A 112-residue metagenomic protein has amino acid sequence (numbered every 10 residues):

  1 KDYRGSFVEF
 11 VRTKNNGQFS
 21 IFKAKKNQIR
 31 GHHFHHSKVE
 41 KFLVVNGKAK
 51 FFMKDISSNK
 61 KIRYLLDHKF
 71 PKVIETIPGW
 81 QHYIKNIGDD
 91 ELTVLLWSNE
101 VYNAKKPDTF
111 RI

Functional and structural regions predicted by a protein language model:
Y3-H32: A short glycine-rich, His/Asp/Glu-containing loop-to-beta-strand
F7, G31-H33, F51-M53, I74-T76 (+1 more regions): Short beta-strand His + acidic residue motifs that chelate non-heme Fe in jelly-roll/DSBH and cupin folds
Q28-K41, H68-F70: A short beta-loop-beta micro-motif enriched in histidine and acidic residues
S37-I56: Glycine- and acidic-residue-biased ligand/ion/polar-headgroup-sensing regions
S37-K38, F70, W80, D90 (+1 more regions): A generic "binding-loop/recognition-motif" signal
F42-V45, W80-I84: C-terminal substrate/ligand-recognition segments
D55-G79, T93: Short acidic-glycine-tyrosine-enriched beta hairpin
S57-K60, I87-I112: Double-stranded beta-helix
